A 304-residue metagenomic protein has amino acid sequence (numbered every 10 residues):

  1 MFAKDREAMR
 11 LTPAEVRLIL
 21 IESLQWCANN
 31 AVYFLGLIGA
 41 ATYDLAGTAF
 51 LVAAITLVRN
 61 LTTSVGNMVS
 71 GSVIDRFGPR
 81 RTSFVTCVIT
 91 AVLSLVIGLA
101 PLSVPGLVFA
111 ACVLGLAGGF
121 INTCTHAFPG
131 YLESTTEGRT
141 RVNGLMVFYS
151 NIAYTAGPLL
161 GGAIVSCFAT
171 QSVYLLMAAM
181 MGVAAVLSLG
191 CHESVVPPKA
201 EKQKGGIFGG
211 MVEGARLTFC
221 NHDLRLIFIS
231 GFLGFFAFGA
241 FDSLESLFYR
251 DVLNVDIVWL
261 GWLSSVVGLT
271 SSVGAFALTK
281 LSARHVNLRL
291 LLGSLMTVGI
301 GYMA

Functional and structural regions predicted by a protein language model:
M1-E15, V195-F228: Juxtamembrane intracellular "pre-TM" segments in multi-pass secondary transporters
F2-L61, D223-V267: Helix-loop boundary and gating motifs at the non-cytosolic
R17-F34, V58-S72, G78, S83-T90 (+5 more regions): Substrate-agnostic recognition of the 12-TM MFS/MFS-like secondary transporter fold
I21, S83-I89, L93, A110 (+6 more regions): Residue-level signature of the transmembrane alpha-helical cores of Major Facilitator Superfamily-type secondary
I38-Y43, A156-L175, D251-V252: Transmembrane alpha-helix termini and helix-breaking/packing motifs in multi-pass membrane transporters
Y43-L45, R76, F128-T136, F248-L253 (+1 more regions): Helix-to-coil boundary motifs at intracellular loop junctions of multi-pass secondary transporters
A53-L57, T62-C87, V96, G106 (+2 more regions): C-terminal transmembrane bundle of multi-pass solute transporters/carriers
M180-M181, A185-K202: Helix-loop junctions on the cytosolic side of multi-pass membrane transporters, especially the intracellular loop
